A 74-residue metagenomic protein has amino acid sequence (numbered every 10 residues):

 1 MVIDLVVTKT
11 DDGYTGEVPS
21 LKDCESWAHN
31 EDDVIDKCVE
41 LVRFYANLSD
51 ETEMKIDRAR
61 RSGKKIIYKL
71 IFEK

Functional and structural regions predicted by a protein language model:
M1-V2, D36-K74: Short, charged, surface-exposed hinge/linker loops at domain edges that act as mobile lids or interdomain connectors
V2-D4, E25: Well-ordered beta-strand positions in beta-sheet-rich domains
V6-L21: Short aromatic-glycine-(Arg/Gly/Cys) micro-motifs in beta-strand/loop hairpins
P19, H29, E51: Surface loops and adjacent helix of pleckstrin homology
K22-D33: A short, exposed loop/beta-hairpin motif centered on an aromatic-Gly-Thr core
